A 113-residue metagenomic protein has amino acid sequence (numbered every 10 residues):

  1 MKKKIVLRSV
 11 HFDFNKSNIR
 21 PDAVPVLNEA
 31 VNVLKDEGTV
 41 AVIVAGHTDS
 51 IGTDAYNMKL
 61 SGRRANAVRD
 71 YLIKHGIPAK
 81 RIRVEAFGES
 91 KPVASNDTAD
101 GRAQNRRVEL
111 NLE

Functional and structural regions predicted by a protein language model:
M1-A41, K80: Periplasmic peptidoglycan-binding/tethering modules of Gram-negative envelope proteins
I5, T48-T53: Surface-exposed aromatic
V10-H11, G46-D49: Short, histidine-centered active-site or binding-site loop motifs used for metal coordination, general acid-base
N18, D22-E29, A55-K59, R63-A67 (+1 more regions): Extracytoplasmic/secreted proteins, especially bacterial periplasmic and envelope-associated proteins
R20, D49, T98: Residue-level signal for threonine
L34-H47, L60-V93, A103-E113: A non-catalytic structural micro-motif
Y56, A94-T98: Short beta-alpha junctions and helix-cap segments that line functional grooves
